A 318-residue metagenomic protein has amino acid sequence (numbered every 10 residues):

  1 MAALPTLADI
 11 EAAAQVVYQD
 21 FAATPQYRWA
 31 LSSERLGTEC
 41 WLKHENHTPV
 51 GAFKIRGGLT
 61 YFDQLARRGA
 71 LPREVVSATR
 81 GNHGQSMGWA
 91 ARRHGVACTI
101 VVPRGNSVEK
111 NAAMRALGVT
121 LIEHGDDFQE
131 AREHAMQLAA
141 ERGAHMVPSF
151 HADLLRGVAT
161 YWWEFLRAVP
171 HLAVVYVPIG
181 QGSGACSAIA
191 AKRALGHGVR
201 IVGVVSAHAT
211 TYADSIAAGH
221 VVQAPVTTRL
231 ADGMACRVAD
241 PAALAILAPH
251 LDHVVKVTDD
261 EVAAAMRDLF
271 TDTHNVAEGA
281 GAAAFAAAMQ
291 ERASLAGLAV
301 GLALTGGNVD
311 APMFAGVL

Functional and structural regions predicted by a protein language model:
M1-L318: PLP-dependent amino-acid enzyme catalytic core
